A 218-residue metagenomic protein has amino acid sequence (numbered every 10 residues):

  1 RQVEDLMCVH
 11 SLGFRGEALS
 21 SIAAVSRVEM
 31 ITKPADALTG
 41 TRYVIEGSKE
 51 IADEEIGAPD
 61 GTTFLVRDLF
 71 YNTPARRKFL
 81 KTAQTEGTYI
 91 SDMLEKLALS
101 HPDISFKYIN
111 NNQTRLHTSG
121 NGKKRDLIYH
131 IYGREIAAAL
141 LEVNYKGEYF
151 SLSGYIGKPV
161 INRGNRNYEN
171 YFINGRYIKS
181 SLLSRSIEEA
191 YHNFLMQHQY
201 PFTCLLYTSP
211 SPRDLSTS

Functional and structural regions predicted by a protein language model:
R1-S209, R213, S218: N-terminal phosphate-binding caps/lids of nucleotide- and nucleic-acid-binding domains
